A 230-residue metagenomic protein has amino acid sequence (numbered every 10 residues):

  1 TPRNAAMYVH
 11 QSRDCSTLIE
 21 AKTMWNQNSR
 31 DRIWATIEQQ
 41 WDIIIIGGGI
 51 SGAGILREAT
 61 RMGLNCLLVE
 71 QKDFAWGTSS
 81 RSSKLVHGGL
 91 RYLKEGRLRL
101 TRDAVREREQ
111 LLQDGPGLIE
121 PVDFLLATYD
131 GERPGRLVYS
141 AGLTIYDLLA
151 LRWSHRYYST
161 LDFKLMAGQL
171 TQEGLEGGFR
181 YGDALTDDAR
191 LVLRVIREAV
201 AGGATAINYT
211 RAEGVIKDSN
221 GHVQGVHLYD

Functional and structural regions predicted by a protein language model:
A5-I43, E58-M62: Extreme N-terminal leader/targeting segments of oxidoreductases
T36-S51, L67: Beta1/beta-strand and adjacent pyrophosphate-binding region of the FAD-binding site in flavoprotein oxidoreductases
T60-S80: Glycine-rich FAD pyrophosphate-binding loop
K84-M166: Dinucleotide-binding Rossmann-like beta1-alpha1 core, especially the glycine-rich loop that anchors the ADP
T128-N208, V215-H222: Flavin (FAD/FMN) cofactor-binding and adjacent substrate-gating region of FAD-dependent oxidoreductase domains
Q224-D230: Short, intrinsically disordered, charge-balanced linker/junction segments flanking boundaries in proteins
